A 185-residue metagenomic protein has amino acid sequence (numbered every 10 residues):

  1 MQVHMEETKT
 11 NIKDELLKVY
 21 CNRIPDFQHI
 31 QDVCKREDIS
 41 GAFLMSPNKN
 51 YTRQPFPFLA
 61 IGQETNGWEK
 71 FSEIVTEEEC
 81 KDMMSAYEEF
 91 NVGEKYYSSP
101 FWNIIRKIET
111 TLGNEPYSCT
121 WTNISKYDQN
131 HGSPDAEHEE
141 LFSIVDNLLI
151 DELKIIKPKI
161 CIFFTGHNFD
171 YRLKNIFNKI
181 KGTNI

Functional and structural regions predicted by a protein language model:
H4-I160, G166-Y171: A polyanion-binding, active-site-adjacent surface
G182-I185: Short, flexible loop segments at boundaries between secondary-structure elements
